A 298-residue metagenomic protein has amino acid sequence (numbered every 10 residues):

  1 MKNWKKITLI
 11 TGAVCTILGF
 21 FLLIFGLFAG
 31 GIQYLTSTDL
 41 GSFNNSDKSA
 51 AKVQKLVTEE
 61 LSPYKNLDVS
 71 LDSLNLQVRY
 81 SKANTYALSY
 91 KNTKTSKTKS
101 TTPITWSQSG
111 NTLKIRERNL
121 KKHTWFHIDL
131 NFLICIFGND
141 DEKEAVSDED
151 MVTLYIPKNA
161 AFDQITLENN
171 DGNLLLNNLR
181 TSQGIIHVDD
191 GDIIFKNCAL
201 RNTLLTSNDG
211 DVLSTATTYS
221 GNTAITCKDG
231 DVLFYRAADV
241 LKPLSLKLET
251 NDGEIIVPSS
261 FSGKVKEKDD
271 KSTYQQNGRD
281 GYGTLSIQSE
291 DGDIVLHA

Functional and structural regions predicted by a protein language model:
M1-K82, W125-H127, L133, F137-D140 (+3 more regions): Alpha-helical transmembrane segments and their membrane-interface anchoring/capping motifs
K52-N66, N75-A83, K99-L200, L213-S214 (+1 more regions): Right-handed parallel beta-helix
L71, K97-N111, F234-E249: Generic detector of contiguous secondary-structure segments
L71-S73, N92-K94, K121, D171 (+5 more regions): Beta-strand elements of well-folded, non-transmembrane domains
L76, Y86, T102, D163 (+3 more regions): Short beta-strand/loop motifs in extracellular/secreted proteins, especially within beta-sandwich accessory domains
S81-T85, S182, D239-V240, S262-K264: A short, sequence-level motif marking secondary-structure junctions
A83-T95: Short Gly/aromatic-enriched secondary-structure transition segments
K196-S207, D211-A298: Short, surface-exposed interaction patches in beta-rich subdomains that mediate adhesion/assembly near membranes
